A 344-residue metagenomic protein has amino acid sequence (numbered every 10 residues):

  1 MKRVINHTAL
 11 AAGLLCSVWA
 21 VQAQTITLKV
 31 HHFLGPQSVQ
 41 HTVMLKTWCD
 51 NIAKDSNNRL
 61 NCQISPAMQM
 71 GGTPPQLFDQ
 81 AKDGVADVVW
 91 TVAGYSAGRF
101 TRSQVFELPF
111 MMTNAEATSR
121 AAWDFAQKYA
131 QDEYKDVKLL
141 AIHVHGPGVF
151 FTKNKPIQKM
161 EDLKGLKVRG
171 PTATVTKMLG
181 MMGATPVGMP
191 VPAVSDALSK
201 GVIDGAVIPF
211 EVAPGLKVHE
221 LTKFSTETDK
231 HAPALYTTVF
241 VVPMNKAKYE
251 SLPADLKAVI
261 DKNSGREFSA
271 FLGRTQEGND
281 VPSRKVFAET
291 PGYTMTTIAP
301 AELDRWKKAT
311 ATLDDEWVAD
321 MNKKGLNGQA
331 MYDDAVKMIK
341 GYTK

Functional and structural regions predicted by a protein language model:
M1-L10: Bacterial N-terminal signal peptides that target proteins for export
V18-A23: Sec/Tat signal peptide C-region and signal peptidase I cleavage site
Q24-A117, Y129-K344: N-terminal secretory/targeting leader peptides
A126: Thiamine diphosphate
